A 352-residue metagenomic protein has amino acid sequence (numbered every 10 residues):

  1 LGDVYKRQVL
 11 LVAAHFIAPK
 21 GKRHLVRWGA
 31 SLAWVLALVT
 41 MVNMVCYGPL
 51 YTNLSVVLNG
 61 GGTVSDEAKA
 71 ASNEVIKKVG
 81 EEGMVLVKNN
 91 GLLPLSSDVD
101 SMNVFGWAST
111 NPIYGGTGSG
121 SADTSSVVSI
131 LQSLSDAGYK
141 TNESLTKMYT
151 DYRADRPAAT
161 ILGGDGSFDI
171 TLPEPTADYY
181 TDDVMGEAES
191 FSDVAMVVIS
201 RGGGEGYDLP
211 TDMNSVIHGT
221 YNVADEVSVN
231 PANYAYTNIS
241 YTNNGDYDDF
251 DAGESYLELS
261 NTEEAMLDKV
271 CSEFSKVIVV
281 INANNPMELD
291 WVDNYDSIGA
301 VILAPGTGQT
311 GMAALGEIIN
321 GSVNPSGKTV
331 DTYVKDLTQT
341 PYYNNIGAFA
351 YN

Functional and structural regions predicted by a protein language model:
L1-N352: C-terminal non-catalytic regions of proteins with extracellular/luminal or membrane-system context
